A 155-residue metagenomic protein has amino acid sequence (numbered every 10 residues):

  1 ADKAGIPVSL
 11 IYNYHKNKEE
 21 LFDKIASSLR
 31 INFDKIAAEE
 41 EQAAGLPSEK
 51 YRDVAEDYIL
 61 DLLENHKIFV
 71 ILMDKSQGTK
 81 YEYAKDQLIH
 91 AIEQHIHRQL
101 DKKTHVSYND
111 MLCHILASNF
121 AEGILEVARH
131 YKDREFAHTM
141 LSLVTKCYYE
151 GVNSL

Functional and structural regions predicted by a protein language model:
A1-E20: Helix-turn-helix
H15, I25-A26: DNA major-groove recognition helix of helix-turn-helix
K24, A38-E64: Hydrophobic alpha-helical connector segments
S27-D34: Short, basic, alpha-helical segments at the C-terminal edge of helix-turn-helix-like DNA-binding modules
E40-A44, F69-S76, L100-K103, V127-K132 (+1 more regions): Secondary-structure edge/capping motif, primarily at the C-terminal ends of alpha-helices and the immediately following
P47, Y51, Q77-Y81, H105 (+3 more regions): Residue-level recognition of alpha-helical structural elements
K50, L60-Q94: Short secondary-structure transition hinges
L60, E64, Q94-R98, C113-L155: C-terminal peripheral helix-coil segments that are non-catalytic and often amphipathic
